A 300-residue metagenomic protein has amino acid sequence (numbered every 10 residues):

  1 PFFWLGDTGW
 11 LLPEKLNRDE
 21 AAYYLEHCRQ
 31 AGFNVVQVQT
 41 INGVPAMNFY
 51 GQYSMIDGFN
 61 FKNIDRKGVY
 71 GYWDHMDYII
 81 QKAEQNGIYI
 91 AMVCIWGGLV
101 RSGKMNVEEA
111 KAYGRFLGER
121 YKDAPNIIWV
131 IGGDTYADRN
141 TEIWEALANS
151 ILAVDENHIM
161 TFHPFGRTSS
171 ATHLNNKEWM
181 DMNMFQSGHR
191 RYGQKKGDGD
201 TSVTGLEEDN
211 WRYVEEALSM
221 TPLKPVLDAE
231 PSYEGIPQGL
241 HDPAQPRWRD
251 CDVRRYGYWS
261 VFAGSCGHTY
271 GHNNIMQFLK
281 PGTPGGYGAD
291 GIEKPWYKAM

Functional and structural regions predicted by a protein language model:
P1, P222-V226, Y233-P237, R249-M300: Aromatic- and carboxylate-lined catalytic core of secreted/periplasmic carbohydrate-active enzymes
P1-Q194, G199-D209: Active-site mouth of glycoside hydrolases
Q37-V38, T161, L227-D228, T269-H272: A structural signal for short, well-ordered beta-strand segments and their strand-loop junctions that often border
E119, A153, S219-M220, F262: Solvent-exposed polar/charged
T172, Y213-E216, R255-G257: Generic recognition of flexible, low-complexity loop/linker segments
M180-M182, S187-T204, E208-C251: Active-site clefts of carbohydrate-active enzymes
